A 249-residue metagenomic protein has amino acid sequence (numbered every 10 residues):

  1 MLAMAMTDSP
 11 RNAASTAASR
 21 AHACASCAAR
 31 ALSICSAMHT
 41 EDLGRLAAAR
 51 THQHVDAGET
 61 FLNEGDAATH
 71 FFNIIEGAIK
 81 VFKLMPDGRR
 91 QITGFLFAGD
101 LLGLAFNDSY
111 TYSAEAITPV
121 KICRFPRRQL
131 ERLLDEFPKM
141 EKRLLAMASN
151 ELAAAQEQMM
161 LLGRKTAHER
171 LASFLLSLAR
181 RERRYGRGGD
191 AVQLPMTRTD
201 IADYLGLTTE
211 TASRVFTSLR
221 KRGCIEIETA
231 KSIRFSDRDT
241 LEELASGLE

Functional and structural regions predicted by a protein language model:
L2-D56, D100-L102, N107: Cyclic nucleotide-binding regulatory module and flanking cytosolic helices
I34, E59-P119: Cyclic nucleotide-binding regulatory domains
A57, F97-A98, P126, A148 (+3 more regions): A secondary-structure boundary/capping signal
F71, F95, R124, P195 (+1 more regions): Short aromatic/basic micro-patch
I92-E157: Cyclic-nucleotide recognition modules
D135-T208: Polybasic "coupling" helices that flank or enter modular domains
R180-E249: Phosphate-/nucleic-acid-contacting segments
